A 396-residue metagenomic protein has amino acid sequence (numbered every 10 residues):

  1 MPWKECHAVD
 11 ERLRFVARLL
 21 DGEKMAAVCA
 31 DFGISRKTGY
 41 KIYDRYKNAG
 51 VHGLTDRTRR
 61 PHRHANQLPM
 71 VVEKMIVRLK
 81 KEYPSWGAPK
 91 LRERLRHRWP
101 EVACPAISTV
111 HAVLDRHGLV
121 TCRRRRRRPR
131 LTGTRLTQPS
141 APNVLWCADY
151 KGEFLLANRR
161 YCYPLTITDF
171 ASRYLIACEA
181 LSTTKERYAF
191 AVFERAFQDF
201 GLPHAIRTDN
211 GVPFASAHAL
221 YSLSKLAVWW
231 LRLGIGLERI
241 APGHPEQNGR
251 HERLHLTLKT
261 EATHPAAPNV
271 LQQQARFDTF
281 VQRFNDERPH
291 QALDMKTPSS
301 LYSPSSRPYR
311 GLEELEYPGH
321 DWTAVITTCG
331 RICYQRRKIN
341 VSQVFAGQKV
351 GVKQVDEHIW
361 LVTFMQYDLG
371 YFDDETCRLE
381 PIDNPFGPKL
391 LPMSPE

Functional and structural regions predicted by a protein language model:
M1-R14, H62-M70: Short, Lys/Arg-enriched anionic-surface-contact patches
C6-E23, E73-E82: Short, amphipathic alpha-helical "recognition" segments used to contact nucleic acids or chromatin
F15, V28-C29, G39-I42, G50 (+15 more regions): Mobile genetic element proteins and their domesticated derivatives, centered on retroelements and DNA transposons
V51-C147, E153, V212, S224-A227 (+1 more regions): Basic, flexible linker segments flanking DNA-binding modules in nucleic acid-interacting mobile-element proteins
Q67-M70, S108, A112-T168, S172-Y174 (+4 more regions): Mobile-element integrase/transposase regions, centering on the N-terminal DNA-binding/Zn-coordinating module
T184, F197-L220, A241-G243, N248 (+1 more regions): Acidic/histidine-rich, metal-coordinating catalytic segments
S222-R310, G351-H358: Charged alpha-helix within mobile-element recombinases
V281, N285-E396: C-terminal, beta-rich DNA-binding module of retroviral/retroelements integrases
